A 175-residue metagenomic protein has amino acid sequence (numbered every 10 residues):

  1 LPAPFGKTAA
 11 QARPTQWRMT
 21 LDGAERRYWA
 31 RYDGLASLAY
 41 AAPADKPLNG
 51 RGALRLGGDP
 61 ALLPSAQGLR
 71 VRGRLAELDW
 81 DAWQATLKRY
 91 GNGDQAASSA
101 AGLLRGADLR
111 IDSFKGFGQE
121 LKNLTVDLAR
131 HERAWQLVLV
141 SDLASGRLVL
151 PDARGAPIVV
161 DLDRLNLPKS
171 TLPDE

Functional and structural regions predicted by a protein language model:
L1-E175: Membrane-proximal interfacial segments on either side of biological membranes
